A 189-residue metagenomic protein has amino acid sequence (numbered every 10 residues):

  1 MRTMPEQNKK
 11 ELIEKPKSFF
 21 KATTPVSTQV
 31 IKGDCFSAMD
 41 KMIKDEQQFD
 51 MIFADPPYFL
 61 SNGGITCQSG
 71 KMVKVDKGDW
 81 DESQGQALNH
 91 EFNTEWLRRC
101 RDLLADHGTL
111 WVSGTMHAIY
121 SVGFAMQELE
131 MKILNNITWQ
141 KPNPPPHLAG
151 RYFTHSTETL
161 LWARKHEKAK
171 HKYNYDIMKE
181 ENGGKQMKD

Functional and structural regions predicted by a protein language model:
M1-D189: Core catalytic lobe of class I
